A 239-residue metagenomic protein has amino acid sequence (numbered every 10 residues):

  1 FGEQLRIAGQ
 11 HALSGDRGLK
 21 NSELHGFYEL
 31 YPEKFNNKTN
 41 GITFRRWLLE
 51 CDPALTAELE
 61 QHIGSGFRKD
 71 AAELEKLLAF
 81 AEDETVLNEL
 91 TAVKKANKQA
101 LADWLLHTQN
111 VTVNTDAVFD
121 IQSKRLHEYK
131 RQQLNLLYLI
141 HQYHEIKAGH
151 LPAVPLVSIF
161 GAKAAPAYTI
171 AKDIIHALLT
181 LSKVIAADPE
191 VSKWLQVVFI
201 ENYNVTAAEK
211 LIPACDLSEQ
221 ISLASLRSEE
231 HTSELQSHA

Functional and structural regions predicted by a protein language model:
F1-K20: Extended catalytic-interface subdomain
S22-N37, P53-A54: Low-complexity, glycine/alanine/valine/leucine- and proline-rich hydrophobic stretches
L48-F119: Extended, charge-enriched "interface" segments that sit outside catalytic cores
K98-A208: Long, K/E/R/D-enriched contiguous segments that form extended
P213-L223: Acidic donor-binding loop of glycosyltransferase active sites
A224-E229: Nucleotide-sugar-dependent
E230-A239: Single conserved hydrophobic/aromatic residue that forms the stacking wall/gate of nucleotide- or nucleobase-binding
